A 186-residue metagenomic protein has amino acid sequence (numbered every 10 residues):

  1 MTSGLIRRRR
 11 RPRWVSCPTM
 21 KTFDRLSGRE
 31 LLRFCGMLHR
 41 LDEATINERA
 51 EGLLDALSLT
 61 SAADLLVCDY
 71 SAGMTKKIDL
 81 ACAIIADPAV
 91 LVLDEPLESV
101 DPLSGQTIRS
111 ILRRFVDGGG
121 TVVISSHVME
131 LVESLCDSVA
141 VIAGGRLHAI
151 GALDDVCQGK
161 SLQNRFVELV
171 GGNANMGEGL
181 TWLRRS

Functional and structural regions predicted by a protein language model:
R33, M37, A44-A62: Conserved ABC ATPase "signature" region
D87: Conserved catalytic motifs of ABC-family nucleotide-binding domains
L91-E95: Catalytic Walker B motif of ABC-type/P-loop ATPase nucleotide-binding domains
G105-G118: Helical segment within the ABC ATPase nucleotide-binding domain
V132-S134: A short, surface-exposed alpha-helical micro-motif characterized by mixed small hydrophobic and charged/polar residues
I150-G151: ABC ATPase "signature
